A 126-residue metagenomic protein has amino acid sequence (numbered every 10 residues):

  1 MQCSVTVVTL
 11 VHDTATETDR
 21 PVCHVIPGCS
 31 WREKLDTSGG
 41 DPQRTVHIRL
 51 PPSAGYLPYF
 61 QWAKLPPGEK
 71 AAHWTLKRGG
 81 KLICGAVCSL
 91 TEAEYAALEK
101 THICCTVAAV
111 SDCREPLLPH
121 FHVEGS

Functional and structural regions predicted by a protein language model:
M1-D19: Polar/acidic, low-complexity leader/linker segments enriched in S/T/G and N/D
D19-S126: Short, conserved turn/kink motifs that form compact alpha/beta structural patches or helix kinks used as
